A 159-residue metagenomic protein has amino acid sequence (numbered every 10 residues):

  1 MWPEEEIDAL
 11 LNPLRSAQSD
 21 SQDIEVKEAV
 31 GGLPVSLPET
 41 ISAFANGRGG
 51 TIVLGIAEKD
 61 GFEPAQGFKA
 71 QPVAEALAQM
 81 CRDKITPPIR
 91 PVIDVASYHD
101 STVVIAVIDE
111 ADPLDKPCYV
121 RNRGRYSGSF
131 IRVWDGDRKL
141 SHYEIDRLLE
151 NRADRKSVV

Functional and structural regions predicted by a protein language model:
M1-V159: Conserved N-terminal catalytic/coupling substructures associated with nucleotide/phosphate chemistry
